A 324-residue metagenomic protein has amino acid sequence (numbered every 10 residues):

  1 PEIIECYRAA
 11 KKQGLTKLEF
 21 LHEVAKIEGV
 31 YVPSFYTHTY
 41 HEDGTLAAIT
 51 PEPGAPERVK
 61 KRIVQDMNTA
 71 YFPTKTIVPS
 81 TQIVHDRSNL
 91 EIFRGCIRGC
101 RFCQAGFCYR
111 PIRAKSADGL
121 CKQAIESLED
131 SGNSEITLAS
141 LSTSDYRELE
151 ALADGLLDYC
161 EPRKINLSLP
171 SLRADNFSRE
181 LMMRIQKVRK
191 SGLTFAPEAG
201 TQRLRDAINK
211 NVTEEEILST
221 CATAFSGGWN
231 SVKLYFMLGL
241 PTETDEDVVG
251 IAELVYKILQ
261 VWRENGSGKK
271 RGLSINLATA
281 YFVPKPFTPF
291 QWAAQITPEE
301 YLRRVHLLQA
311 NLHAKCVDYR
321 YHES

Functional and structural regions predicted by a protein language model:
P1, V30, A70, G95-C96 (+6 more regions): Conserved structural-core and active-site-/substrate-pathway-adjacent residues in large, well-folded domains of enzymes
P1-T50, P286-S324: Glycine-rich beta-alpha loop elements in corrinoid/cobalamin-binding modules across cobalamin-dependent enzymes
P33, T39-N89: N-terminal [4Fe-4S]-dependent radical SAM core
F35-T37, I77, R94-R98, F107-R110 (+7 more regions): Short, glycine-/Ser/Thr-/acidic-enriched flexible segments
T76-Q104, L128, L169, G192 (+1 more regions): N-terminal pre-triad scaffold of radical SAM enzymes
C103-G119: Iron-sulfur (Fe-S) cluster-binding segments and ferredoxin-like electron-carrier domains, especially [2Fe-2S]
F107, A207-V212, Q291-T297: Short glycine-enriched, charge-decorated loop/helix-capping segments at active-site entrances that position
I125-S274: Conserved SAM/AdoMet-binding glycine-rich loop
